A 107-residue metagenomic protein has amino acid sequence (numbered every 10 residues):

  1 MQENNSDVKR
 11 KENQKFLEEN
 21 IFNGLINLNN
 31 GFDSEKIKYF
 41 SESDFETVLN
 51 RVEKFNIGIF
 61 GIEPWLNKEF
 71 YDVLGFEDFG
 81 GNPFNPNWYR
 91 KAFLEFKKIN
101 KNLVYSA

Functional and structural regions predicted by a protein language model:
M1-Y39: Long, contiguous N-terminal structural blocks used for assembly/anchoring
I21, E53-N56, F93-N100: Generic secondary-structure transition motif, activating predominantly at the C-termini of alpha-helices
Y39-V48: Structured alpha/beta or helical-core interaction and ligand-binding surfaces enriched in interleaved
L49-V52, S106: Conserved active-site motif detector
R51-R90: Acidic, low-complexity, intrinsically disordered interaction modules
P83-A107: Amphipathic alpha-helical binding modules
